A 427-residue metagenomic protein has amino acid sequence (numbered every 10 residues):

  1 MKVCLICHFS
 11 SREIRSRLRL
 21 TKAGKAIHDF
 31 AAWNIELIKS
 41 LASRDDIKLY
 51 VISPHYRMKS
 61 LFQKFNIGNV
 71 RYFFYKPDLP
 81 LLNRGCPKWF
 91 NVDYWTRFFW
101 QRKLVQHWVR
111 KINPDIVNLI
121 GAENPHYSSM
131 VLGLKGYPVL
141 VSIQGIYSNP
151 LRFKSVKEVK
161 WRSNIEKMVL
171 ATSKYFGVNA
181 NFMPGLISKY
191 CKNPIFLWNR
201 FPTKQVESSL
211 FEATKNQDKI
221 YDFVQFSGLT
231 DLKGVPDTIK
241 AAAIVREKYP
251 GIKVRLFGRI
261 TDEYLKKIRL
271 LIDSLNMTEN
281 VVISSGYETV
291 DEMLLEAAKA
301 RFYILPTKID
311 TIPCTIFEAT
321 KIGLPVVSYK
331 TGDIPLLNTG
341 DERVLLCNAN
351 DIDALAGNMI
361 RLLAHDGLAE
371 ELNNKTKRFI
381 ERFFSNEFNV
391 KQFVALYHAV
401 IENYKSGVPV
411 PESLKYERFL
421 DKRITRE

Functional and structural regions predicted by a protein language model:
M1-S60, Y416-E427: N-terminal subdomain of nucleotide-sugar transferases
C4, G177, T214-K233, I239-A242 (+1 more regions): Conserved donor-binding/catalytic core segment of Leloir-type glycosyltransferases
E36, E158-F176, Y190: Membrane-proximal helix-turn-helix segments that form the acceptor-binding/catalytic region of lipid-linked
K253-K267, G286: Glycosyltransferase donor-sugar binding loop
K266-Y287: Nucleotide-activated donor-binding/catalytic signature segment of Leloir-type glycosyltransferases, i.e., the conserved
K308: Aromatic "clamp/platform" in nucleotide-sugar-dependent glycosyltransferases that forms part of the donor/acceptor
P325-S328, L345: Short hydrophobic beta-strand element within catalytic cores of glycosyltransferases and related nucleotide-activated
G340, V344-I352, R361-D366: Conserved acidic donor-binding segment of nucleotide-sugar-dependent glycosyltransferases
